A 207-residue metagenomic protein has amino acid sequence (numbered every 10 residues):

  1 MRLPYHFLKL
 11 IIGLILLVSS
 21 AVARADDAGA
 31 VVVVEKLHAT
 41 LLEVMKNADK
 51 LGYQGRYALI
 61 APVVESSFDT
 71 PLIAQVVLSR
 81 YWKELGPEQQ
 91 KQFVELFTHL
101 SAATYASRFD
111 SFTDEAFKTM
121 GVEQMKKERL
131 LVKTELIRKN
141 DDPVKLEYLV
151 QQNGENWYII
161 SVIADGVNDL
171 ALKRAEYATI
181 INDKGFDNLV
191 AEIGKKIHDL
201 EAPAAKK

Functional and structural regions predicted by a protein language model:
M1-I11: Bacterial N-terminal signal peptides that target proteins for export
I12-G13, A23: Cleavable N-terminal signal peptides
V18-S20: N-terminal signal peptide c-region/cleavage motif recognized by signal peptidases
D27-Y105: Early exported N-terminus immediately downstream of N-terminal targeting peptides
W82, H99-L100, Q124, R138 (+1 more regions): Solvent-exposed loop/turn segments at secondary-structure junctions within structured extracellular/periplasmic domains
A103-V144, K196-K207: Surface-exposed, charged secondary-structure patches
K145-A171: Short beta-strand edge/turn micro-motifs at domain boundaries
A164-K207: Low-complexity, intrinsically disordered terminal/linker segments enriched in charged and Gly/Pro repeats
